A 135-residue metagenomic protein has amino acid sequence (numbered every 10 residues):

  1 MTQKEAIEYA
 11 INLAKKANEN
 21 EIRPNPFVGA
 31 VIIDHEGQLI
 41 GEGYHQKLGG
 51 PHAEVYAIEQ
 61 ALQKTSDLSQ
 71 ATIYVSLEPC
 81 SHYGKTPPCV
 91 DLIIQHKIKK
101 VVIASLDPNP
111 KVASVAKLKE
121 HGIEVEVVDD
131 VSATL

Functional and structural regions predicted by a protein language model:
M1-E21, T65, Y83-L135: Zinc-dependent deaminase
A6, R23, F27-V28, A71: Acidic, glycine-enriched active-site microenvironments
P26, P51-E54, I73-I94: Local cysteine-cluster metal-coordination motifs and their immediate loop/turn environment, predominantly Fe-S cluster
F27-G37: Short beta-strand scaffold segments in enzyme catalytic cores
Y44-H45, P88: Residue-level structural signal for beta-strand termini and adjacent loop
Q46-E59: A short, polar/charged loop-to-alpha-helix boundary motif
Q63-S69: Phosphate-handling active-site elements
